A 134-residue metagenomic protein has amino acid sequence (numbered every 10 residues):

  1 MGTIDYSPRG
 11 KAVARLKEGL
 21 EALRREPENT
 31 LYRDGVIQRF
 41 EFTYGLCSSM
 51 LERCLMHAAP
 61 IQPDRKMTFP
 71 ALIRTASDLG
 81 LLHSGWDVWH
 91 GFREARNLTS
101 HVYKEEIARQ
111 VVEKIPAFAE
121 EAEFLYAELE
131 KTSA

Functional and structural regions predicted by a protein language model:
M1-A134: Solvent-exposed interaction patches of small proteins and small membrane subunits
